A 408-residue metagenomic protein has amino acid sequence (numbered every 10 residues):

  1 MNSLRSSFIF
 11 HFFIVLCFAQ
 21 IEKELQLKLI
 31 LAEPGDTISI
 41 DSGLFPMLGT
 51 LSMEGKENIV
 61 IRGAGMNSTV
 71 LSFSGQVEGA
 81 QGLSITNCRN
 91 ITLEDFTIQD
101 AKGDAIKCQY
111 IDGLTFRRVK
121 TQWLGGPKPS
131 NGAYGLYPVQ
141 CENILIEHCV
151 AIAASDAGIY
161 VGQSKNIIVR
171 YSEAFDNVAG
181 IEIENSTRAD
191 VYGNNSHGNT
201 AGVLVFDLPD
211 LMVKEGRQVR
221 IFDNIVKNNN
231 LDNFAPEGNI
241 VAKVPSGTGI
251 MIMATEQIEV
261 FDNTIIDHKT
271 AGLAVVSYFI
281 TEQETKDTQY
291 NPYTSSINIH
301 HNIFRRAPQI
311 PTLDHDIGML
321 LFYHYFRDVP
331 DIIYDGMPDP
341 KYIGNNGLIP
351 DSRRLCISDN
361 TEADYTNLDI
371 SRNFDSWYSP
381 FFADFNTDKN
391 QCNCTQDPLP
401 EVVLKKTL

Functional and structural regions predicted by a protein language model:
F18-D41: Acidic Gly/Asp/Thr-rich repetitive segments characteristic of extracellular carbohydrate-active and adhesion proteins
Q20-K23, S39, G55-K102, G125: Right-handed parallel beta-helix/beta-spiral solenoid domain characteristic of secreted/periplasmic
K23, Q76, C108, R118 (+2 more regions): Extracellular beta-rich repeat passengers
L25-A32, P46-E54, Y110, K214-E215 (+1 more regions): Short, T/G/N/S-enriched strand-turn elements that build extracellular solenoid repeat scaffolds
L25-Q26, L48, G75-S84, D100-K107 (+7 more regions): Extracellular beta-strand/beta-solenoid scaffold signature
D36, G43, G49, E57-I59 (+16 more regions): The right-handed parallel beta-helix/beta-solenoid scaffold, focusing on the short coil/turn and N-cap positions
